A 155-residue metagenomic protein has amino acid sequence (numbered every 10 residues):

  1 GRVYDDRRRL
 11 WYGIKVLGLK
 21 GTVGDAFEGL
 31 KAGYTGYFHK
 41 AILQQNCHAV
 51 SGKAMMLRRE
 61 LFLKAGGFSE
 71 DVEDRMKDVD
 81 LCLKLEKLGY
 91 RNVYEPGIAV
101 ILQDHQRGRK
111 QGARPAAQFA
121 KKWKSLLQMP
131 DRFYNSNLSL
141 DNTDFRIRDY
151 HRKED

Functional and structural regions predicted by a protein language model:
G1-D5, P96-A99, Q103: Short, solvent-exposed turn/loop segments enriched in Gly/Ser/Thr/Pro and often Arg
G1-L17: Short beta-strand-to-loop element that shapes/binds the nucleotide-sugar donor at the catalytic cleft/hinge
G1-R2, D80, Y134-L138: Residue-level signal for alpha-helical context at structural boundaries
D5-D6, I101, R109, L126: Flexible, glycine-rich phosphate/dinucleotide-binding loops and adjacent beta-alpha linkers at cofactor/substrate
R7-R8, A65-G66, D104: Activation segment
V16-S51, M56, N92, Q106-D155: C-terminal, non-catalytic tails of nucleotide-sugar-dependent glycosyltransferases
N46-Y94, I98-I101, K110: Donor nucleotide-sugar recognition loop
